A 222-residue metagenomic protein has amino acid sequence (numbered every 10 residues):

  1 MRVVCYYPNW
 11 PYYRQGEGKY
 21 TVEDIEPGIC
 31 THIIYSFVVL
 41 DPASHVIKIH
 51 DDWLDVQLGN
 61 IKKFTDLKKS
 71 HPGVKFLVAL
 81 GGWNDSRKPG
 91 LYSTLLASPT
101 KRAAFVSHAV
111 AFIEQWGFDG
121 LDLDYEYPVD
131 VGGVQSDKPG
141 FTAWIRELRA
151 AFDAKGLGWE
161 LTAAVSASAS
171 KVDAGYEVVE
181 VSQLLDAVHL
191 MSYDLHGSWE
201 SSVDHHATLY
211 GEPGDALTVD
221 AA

Functional and structural regions predicted by a protein language model:
M1-I113, P139: Glycan-recognition patch characteristic of GH18 chitinases/ENGases and related GlcNAc/peptidoglycan-binding proteins
P8-W10, V38, G81-W83, E126-P128 (+2 more regions): Active-site beta-loop-alpha junctions enriched in small/polar residues
I25-G28, W116, V179, Q183: Structured loop/turn residues at beta-strand edges in well-structured enzyme cores
T31, D119, D186: Receiver (REC) domain switch/active-site residues of two-component response regulators
I33, V78, L123, L148 (+1 more regions): Conserved, mostly hydrophobic/aromatic
A43-L58, P128-A222: Substrate-binding surface in catalytic domains of secreted glycosidases
F76-A79, G120-Y125, L161-T162: Short beta-strand segments at enzyme active-site cores
F105, A109-V129, S136-G140, I145: Serine-hydrolase-like catalytic core of hydrolytic proteins
